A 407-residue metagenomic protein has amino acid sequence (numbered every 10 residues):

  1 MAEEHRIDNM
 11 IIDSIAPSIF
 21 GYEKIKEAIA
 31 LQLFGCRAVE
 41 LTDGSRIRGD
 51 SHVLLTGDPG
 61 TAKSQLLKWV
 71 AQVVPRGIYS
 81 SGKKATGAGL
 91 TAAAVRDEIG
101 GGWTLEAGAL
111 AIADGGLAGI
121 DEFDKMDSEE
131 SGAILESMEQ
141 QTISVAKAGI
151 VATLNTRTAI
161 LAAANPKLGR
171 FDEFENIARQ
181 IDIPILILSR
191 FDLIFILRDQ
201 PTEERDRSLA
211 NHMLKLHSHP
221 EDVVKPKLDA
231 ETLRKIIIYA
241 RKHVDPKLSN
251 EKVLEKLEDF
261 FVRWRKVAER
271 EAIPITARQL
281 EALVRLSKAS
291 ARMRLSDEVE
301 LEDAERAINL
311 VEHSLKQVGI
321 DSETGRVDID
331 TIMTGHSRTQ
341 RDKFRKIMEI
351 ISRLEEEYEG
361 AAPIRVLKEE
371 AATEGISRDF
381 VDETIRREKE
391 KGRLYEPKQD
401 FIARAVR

Functional and structural regions predicted by a protein language model:
M1-I7: Acidic-enriched and Gly/Ser
I7-A230, R234-I238, A361-R365, S377-E383 (+2 more regions): Conserved ASCE/P-loop NTPase catalytic core
I15, L33, F261-W264, I308 (+1 more regions): Hydrophobic residues within well-ordered, non-membrane alpha-helices that form the packing/core of soluble catalytic
S51, S322-G325: C-terminal effector modules
P201-G319, E323, E359, I364 (+2 more regions): Basic, amphipathic alpha-helical bundle interface domains used for macromolecular binding and assembly
V318-I320, V327, T331-R345: Glycine- and Gly-Pro-enriched alpha-helical subdomains that act as flexible, kink-prone "lid/hinge" or packing modules
H336-T373: Short amphipathic alpha-helical interface segments
I402-R407: C-terminal engagement modules used by replication, chromatin/transcription, nuclear envelope/ESCRT, and ubiquitin
